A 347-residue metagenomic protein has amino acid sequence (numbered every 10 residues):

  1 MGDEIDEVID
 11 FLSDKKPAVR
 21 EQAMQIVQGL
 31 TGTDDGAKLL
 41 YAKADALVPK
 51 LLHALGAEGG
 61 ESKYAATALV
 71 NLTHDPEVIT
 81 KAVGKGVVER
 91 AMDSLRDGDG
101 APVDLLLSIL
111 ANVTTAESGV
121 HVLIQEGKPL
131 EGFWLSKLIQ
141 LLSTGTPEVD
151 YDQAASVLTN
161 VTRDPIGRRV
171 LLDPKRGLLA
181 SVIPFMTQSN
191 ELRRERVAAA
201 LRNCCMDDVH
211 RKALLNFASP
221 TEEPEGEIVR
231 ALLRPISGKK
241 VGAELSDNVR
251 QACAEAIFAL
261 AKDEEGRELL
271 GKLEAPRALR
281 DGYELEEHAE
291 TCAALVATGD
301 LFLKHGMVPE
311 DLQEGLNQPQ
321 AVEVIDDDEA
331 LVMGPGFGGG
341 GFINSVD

Functional and structural regions predicted by a protein language model:
M1-D10, K15-T31, S237-V241, Q251 (+2 more regions): Intrinsically disordered, low-complexity regulatory regions of large eukaryotic scaffold/signaling proteins
G2-E4, F11, K15-Q22, I26-L47 (+8 more regions): Elongated alpha-helical scaffolds that mediate protein-protein interactions in large eukaryotic proteins, primarily
E7-I9, L47-L52, V88-D93, W134-L142 (+3 more regions): Buried hydrophobic core positions in alpha-solenoid tandem helical repeats
D10-F11, E21-D35, K50-H53, K63-E77 (+9 more regions): Alpha-helical solenoid repeat architecture
K15-K16, A57-G59, G98-G100, T146-P147 (+3 more regions): Short inter-helical turns and helix N-cap capping residues of alpha-solenoid HEAT/ARM repeat scaffolds
Y64-A65, K81, A91-L95, Q153-A154 (+2 more regions): Internal alpha-helical scaffold/solenoid segments in large eukaryotic proteins
L110, H121-T144: Short, flexible helix-coil linker/hinge segments at the edges of structured domains or between repeats
S181-P184, Q188-A294, T298, H305-Q313: Structured C-terminal portions of repeat-based eukaryotic scaffold domains
